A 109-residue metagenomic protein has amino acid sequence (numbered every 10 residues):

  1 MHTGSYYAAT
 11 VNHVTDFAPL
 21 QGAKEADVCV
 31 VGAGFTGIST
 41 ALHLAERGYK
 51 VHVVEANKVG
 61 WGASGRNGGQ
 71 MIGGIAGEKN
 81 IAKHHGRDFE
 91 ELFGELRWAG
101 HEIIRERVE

Functional and structural regions predicted by a protein language model:
M1-V28, E46-R47: Extreme N-terminal leader/targeting segments of oxidoreductases
Y7-T10, Y49-H52, A99-I103: A short linear-motif detector with a strong N-terminal bias
A9-T10, G32, G73-I75: Pocket-edge structural micro-motifs
V11-V14, V53, G65: A generic, residue-level signal for flexible/boundary positions that often mark functional hotspots
G22, G32-G37, G60-G69: Glycine-centered flexibility sites
A23-V53: N-terminal Rossmann-like FAD-binding beta1-loop-alpha1 element of flavoenzymes
H43, V59-E109: Conserved FAD-binding subdomain of flavin-dependent enzymes
